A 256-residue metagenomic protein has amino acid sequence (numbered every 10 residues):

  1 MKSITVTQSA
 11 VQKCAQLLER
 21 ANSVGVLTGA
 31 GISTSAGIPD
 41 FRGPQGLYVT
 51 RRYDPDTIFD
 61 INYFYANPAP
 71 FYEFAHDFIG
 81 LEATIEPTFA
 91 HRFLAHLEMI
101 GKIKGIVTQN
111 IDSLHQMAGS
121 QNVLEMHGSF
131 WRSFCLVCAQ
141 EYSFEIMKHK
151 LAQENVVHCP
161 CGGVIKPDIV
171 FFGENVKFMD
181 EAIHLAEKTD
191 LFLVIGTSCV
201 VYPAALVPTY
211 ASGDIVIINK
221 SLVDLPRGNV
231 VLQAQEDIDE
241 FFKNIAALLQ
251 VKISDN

Functional and structural regions predicted by a protein language model:
M1-N256: Conserved catalytic core of sirtuin-type NAD+-dependent deacylases
